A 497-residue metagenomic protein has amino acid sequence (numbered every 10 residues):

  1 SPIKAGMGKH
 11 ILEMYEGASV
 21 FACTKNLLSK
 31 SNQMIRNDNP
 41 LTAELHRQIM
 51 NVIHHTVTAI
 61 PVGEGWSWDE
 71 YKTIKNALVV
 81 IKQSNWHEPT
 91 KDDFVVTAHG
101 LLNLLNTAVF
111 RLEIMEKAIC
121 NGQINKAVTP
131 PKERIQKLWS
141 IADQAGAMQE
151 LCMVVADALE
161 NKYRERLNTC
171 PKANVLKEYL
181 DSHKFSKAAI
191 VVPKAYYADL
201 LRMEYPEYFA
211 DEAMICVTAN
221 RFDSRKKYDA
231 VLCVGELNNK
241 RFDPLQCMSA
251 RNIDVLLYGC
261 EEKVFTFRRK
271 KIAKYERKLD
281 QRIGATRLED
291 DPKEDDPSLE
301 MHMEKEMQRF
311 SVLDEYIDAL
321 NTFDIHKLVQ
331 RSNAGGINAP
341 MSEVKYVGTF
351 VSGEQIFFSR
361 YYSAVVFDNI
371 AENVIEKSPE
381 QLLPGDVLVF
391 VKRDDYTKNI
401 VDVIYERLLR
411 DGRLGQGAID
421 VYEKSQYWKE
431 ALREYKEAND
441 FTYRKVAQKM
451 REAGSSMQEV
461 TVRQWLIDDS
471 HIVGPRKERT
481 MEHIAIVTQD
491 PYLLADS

Functional and structural regions predicted by a protein language model:
S1-A5, N26, K194-Y196, L237 (+4 more regions): Short beta-alpha junction loops
G6-Y205, C216-A219: Helicase motor interdomain insertion/brace
E204-E304: Conserved RecA-like P-loop NTPase helicase motor core
D291-L414, I484: Preference for solvent-exposed, low-hydrophobicity sequence contexts
G415-F441: A short, Lys/Arg-rich alpha-helix, primarily the initiator
F441-A453: Short alpha-helical "recognition helix" segments of helix-turn-helix
G454-P475: Recognition helix of helix-turn-helix/homeodomain-like DNA-binding domains that insert into the DNA major groove
R476-A495: DNA major-groove recognition helix of helix-turn-helix/homeodomain DNA-binding modules
